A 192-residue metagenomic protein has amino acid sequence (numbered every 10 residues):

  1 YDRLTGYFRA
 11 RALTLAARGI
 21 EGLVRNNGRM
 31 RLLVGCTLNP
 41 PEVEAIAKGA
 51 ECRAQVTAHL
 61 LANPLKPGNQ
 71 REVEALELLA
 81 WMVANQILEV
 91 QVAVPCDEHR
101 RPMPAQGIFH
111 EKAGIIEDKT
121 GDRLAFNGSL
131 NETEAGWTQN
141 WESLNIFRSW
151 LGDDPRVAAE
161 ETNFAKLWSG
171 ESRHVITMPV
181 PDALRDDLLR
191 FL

Functional and structural regions predicted by a protein language model:
D2-L192: PLD/PLD-like phosphodiesterase catalytic module centered on the HKD motif
